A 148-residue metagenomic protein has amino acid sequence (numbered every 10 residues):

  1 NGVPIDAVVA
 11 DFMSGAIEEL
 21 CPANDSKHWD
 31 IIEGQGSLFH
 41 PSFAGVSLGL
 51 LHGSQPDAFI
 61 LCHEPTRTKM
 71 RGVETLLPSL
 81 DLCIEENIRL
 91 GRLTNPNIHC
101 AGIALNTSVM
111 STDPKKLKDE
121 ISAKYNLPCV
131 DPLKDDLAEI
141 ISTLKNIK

Functional and structural regions predicted by a protein language model:
N1-K148: Flexible phosphate-sensing "switch/lid" loops adjacent to ATP/NTP-binding sites across phosphate-transfer
